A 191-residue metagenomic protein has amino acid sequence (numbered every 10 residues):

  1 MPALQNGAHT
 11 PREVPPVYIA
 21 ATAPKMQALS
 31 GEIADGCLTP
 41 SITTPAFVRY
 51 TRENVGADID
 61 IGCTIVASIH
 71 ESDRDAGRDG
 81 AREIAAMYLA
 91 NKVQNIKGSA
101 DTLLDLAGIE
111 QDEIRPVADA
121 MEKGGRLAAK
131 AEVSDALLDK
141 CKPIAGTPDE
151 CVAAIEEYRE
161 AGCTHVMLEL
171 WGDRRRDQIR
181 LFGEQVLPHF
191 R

Functional and structural regions predicted by a protein language model:
M1-R191: Active-site-adjacent structural elements that line small-molecule/cofactor binding pockets in enzymes
